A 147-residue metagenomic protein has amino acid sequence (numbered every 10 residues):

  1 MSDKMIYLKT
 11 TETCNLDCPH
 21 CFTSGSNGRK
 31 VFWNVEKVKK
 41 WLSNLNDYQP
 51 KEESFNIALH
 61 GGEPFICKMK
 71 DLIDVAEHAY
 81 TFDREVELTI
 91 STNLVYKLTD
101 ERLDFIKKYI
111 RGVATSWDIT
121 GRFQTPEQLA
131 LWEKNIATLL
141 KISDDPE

Functional and structural regions predicted by a protein language model:
M1-K37: Canonical Radical SAM [4Fe-4S] cluster-binding loop centered on the CxxxCxxC motif and its immediate flanking residues
L8, L16-P19, K40-S43, L59 (+1 more regions): A broad, structural surface signal
L42-A58, C67-E147: Radical SAM/AdoMet-radical enzyme domain recognition
G62-E63: Active-site neighborhood of divalent metal-dependent phosphoester/pyrophosphate hydrolases
